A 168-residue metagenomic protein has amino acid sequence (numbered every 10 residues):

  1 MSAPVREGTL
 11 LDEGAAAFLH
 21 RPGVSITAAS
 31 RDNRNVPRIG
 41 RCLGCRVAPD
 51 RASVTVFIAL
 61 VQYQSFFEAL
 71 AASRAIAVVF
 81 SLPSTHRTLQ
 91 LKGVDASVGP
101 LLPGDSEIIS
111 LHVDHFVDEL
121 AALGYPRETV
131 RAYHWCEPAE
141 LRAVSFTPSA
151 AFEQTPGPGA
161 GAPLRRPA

Functional and structural regions predicted by a protein language model:
M1-A168: Binding-site signature for planar aromatic cofactors or substrates
